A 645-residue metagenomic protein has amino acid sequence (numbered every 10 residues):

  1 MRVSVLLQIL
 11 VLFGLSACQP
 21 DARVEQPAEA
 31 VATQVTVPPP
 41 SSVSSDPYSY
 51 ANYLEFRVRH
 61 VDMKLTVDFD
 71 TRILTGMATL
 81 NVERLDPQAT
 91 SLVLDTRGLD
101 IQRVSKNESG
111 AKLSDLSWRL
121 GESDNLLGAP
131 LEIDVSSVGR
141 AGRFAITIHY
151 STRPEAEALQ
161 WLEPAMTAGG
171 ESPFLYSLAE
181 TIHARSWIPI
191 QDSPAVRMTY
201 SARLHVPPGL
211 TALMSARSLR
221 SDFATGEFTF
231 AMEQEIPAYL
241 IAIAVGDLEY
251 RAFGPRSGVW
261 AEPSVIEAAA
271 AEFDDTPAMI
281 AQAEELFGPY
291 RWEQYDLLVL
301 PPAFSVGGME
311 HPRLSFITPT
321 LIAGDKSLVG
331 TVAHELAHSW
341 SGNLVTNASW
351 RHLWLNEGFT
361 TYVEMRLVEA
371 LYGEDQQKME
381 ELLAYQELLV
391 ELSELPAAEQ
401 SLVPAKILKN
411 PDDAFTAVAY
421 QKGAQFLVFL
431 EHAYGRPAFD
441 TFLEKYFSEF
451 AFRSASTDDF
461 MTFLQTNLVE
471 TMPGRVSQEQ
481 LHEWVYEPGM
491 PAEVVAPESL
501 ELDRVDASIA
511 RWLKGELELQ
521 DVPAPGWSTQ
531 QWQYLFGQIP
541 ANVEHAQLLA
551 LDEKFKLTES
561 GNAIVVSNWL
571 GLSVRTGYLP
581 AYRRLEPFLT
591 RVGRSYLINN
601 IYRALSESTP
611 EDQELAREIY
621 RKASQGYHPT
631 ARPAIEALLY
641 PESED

Functional and structural regions predicted by a protein language model:
R2, Q19-V31, P40, F230 (+1 more regions): Hydrophobic alpha-helical and helix-loop surface patches within well-folded domains that function as non-catalytic
S4-S16: Bacterial N-terminal signal peptides
C18-W292, A417, Y434: Acidic/His-enriched low-complexity segments
D86-Q88, N107-K112, V138-G142, R220-E227 (+4 more regions): Short, glycine- and charge-enriched coil/turn segments that flank and shape catalytic ligand pockets
L99, L321-I322, V574: Hydrophobic pocket-lining residues within nucleotide cofactor-binding pockets
E157-A158, A438-F439, Y578-R584: Short, solvent-exposed secondary-structure capping/transition elements
T416-K422, F447-S456, T466-D645: Long, ordered, helix-rich scaffold segments
